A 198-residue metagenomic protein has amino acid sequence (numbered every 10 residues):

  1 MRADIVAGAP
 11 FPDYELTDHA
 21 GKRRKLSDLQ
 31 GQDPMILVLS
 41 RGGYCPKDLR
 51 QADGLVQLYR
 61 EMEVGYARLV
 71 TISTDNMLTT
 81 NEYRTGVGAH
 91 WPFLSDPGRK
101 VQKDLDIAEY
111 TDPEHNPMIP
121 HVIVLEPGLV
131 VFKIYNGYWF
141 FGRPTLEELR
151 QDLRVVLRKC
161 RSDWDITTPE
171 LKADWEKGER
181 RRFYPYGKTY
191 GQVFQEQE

Functional and structural regions predicted by a protein language model:
M1-E198: Chalcogenol-based redox active-site neighborhoods
